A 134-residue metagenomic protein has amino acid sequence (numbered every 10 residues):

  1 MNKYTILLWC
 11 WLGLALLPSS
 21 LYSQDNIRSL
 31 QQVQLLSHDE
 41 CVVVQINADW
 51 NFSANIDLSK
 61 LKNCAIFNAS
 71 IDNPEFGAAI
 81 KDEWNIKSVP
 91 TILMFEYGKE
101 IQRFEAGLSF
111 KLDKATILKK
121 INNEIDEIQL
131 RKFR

Functional and structural regions predicted by a protein language model:
M1-C10: Bacterial N-terminal signal peptides that target proteins for export
W9-S19: Bacterial N-terminal signal peptides
L21-S23: Boundary at the C-terminal end of the N-terminal hydrophobic targeting segment
N26-A65: Local sequence-structure signature of Cys/Sec-based thiol-disulfide redox active-site neighborhoods
C64-N73: A short beta-strand-loop structural module common to alpha/beta enzyme folds
N73-I80: N-terminal post-signal-peptidase region of extra-cytosolic proteins
E83-F95: Structural micro-motif
M94-R134: Non-catalytic, surface beta->alpha helical segment in thiol-disulfide oxidoreductase systems
